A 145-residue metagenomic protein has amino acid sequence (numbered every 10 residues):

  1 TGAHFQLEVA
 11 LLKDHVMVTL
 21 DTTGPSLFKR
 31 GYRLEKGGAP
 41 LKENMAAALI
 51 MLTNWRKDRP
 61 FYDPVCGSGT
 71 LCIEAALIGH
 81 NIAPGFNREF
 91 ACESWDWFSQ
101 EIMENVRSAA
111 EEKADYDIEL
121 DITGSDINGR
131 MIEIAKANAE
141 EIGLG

Functional and structural regions predicted by a protein language model:
T1-Y32: Non-catalytic substrate-recognition/targeting regions of SAM-dependent transferases
T23, F28, G37, I82 (+1 more regions): Glycine-rich, flexible loop/turn motifs
G31-L41: Class I SAM-dependent methyltransferase Rossmann-like catalytic core, especially the SAM/SAH-binding loop
L41-G145: Conserved S-adenosyl-L-methionine
